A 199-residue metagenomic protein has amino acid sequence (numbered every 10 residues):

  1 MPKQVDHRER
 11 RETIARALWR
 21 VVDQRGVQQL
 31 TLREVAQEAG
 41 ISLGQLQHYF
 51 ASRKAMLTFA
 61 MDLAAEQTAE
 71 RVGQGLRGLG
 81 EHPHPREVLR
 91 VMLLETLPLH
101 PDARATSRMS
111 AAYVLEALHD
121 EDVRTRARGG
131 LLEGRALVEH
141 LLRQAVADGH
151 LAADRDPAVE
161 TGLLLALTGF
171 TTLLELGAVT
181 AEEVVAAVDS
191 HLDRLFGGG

Functional and structural regions predicted by a protein language model:
M1, V91-L93, L97-P98, R135-A136 (+2 more regions): C-terminal peripheral helix-coil segments that are non-catalytic and often amphipathic
H7-L18, V35, A60-A64, T68 (+1 more regions): Generic hydrophobic, amphipathic alpha-helix propensity
T13, A17-F59: Helix-turn-helix
A51-A55, G80, P101, A105 (+4 more regions): Residues in soluble alpha-helical coiled-coils and helical-bundle/repeat scaffolds
F59, E70-T106, P157-L164, V185: Hydrophobic alpha-helical connector segments
A69-E70, D102-A111, E121-D148: Amphipathic alpha-helical packing segments from all-alpha helical-bundle domains
L94-P101, R108-D120, S190-L195: Helix-loop "lid/cap" segments that line or gate small-molecule binding pockets
R104, R124-R128, L132, V146-L195: Hydrophobic/aromatic-rich alpha-helical bundle segments in the mid-to-C-terminal region
